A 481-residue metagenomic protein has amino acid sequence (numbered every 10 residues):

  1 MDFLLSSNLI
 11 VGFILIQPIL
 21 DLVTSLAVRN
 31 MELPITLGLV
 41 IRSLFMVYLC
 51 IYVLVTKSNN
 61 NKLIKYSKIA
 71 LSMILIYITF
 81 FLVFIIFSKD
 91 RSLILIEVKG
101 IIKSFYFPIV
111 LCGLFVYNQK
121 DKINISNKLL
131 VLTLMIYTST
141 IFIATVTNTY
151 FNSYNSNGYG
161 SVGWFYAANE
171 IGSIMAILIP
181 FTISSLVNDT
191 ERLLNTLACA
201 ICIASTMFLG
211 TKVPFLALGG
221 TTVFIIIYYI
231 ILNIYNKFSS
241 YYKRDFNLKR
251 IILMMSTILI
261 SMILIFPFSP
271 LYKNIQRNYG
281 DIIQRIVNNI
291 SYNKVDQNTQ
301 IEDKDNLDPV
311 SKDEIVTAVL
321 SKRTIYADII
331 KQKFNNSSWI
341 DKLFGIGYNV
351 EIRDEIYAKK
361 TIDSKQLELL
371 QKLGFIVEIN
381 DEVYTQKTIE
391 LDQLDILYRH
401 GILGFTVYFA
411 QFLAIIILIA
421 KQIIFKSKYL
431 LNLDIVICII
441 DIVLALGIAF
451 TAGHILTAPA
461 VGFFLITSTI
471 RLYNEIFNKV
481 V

Functional and structural regions predicted by a protein language model:
M1-S58, I78-F87: N-terminal signal-anchor transmembrane segment
M1-S7, T190-R192, I417-I439, F450-H454 (+1 more regions): A juxtamembrane structural motif centered on a specific transmembrane helix
I14, L197-A200, K387, L391 (+2 more regions): Loop-to-helix entry and N-terminal half of a specific, functionally important transmembrane alpha helix in multi-pass
L26-M31, L37-G38, N169, T196-I234 (+4 more regions): Helix-loop-helix junctions and helix-breaking kinks within/between transmembrane helices of multi-pass membrane
S43-L44, I69-F81, R91-V116, L129: Aromatic-anchored transmembrane helix interface
S126-F151, Y166-N236: Alpha-helical transmembrane segments of multi-pass inner-membrane proteins
Y229-D313, N335-N336: A membrane-periplasm/extracellular boundary helix in multi-pass inner-membrane enzymes that assemble envelope glycans
I315-H400: Long extracytoplasmic/lumenal interhelical loops at the membrane interface of multi-pass membrane proteins
